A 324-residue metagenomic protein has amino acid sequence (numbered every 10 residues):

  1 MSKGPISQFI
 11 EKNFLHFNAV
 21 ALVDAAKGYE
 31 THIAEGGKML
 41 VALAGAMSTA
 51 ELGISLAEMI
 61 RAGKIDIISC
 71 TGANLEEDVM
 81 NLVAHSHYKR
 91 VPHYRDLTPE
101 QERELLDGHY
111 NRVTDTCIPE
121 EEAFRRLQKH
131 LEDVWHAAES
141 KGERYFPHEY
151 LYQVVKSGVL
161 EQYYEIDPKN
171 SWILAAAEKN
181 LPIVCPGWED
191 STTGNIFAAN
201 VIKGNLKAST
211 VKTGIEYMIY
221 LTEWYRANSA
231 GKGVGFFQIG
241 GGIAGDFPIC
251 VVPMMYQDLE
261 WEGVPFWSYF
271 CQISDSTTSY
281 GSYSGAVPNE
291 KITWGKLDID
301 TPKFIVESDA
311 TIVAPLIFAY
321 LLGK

Functional and structural regions predicted by a protein language model:
M1-A26, E30-A34: N-terminal glycine-rich anion-binding loop in soluble enzyme alpha/beta folds
I6, F17-V20, I243, C250 (+1 more regions): C-terminal functional extensions of proteins
A25-M39, A175-K179, E223-G233: Glycine-rich phosphate/diphosphate-binding loops that line cofactor/substrate pockets in enzymes
M39-S48, I68, V184-W188, L206-Y283: Glycine-rich anion-binding loop/nest that anchors nucleotide
E51-I54, V79-H85, N195-A199, P248-V252 (+1 more regions): Short acidic, glycine/serine/threonine-rich loops at helix termini
S55-I65, L82-H93, V201, V252-W261 (+1 more regions): A glycine- and small-aliphatic-rich helix-loop capping segment at beta-alpha/alpha-beta transitions that lines
I60-L127: A generic, well-ordered mixed alpha/beta core segment in the N-terminal half of proteins
Q101-T192: Ligand-binding beta-strand-loop-alpha-helix segment within the catalytic cores of soluble metabolic enzymes
